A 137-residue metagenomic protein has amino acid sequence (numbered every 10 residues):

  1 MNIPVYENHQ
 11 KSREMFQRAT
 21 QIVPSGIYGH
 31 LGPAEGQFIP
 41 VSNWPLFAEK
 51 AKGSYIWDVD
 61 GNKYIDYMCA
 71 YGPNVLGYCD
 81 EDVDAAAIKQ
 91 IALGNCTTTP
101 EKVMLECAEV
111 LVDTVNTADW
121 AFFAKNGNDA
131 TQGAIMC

Functional and structural regions predicted by a protein language model:
N2, K63-C137: Glycine-rich loop-to-alpha-helix module at the N-terminal edge of alpha/beta enzyme cores
N2-K50: Active-site-adjacent loop/helix segments that line or gate small-molecule/cofactor pockets in enzymes
Q10-R18, Y55-N62, V112-D113: Short, hydrophobic/aliphatic alpha-helical segments
I27, W57-V59, D82-V83: Short, flexible segments with low predicted structural confidence
Q37, G53, G72-N74: Short active-site-proximal "capping" loops at secondary-structure junctions
P45-D66: Active-site and channel-lining beta-strand-loop segments that bind or position nucleotide-derived/phosphorylated
